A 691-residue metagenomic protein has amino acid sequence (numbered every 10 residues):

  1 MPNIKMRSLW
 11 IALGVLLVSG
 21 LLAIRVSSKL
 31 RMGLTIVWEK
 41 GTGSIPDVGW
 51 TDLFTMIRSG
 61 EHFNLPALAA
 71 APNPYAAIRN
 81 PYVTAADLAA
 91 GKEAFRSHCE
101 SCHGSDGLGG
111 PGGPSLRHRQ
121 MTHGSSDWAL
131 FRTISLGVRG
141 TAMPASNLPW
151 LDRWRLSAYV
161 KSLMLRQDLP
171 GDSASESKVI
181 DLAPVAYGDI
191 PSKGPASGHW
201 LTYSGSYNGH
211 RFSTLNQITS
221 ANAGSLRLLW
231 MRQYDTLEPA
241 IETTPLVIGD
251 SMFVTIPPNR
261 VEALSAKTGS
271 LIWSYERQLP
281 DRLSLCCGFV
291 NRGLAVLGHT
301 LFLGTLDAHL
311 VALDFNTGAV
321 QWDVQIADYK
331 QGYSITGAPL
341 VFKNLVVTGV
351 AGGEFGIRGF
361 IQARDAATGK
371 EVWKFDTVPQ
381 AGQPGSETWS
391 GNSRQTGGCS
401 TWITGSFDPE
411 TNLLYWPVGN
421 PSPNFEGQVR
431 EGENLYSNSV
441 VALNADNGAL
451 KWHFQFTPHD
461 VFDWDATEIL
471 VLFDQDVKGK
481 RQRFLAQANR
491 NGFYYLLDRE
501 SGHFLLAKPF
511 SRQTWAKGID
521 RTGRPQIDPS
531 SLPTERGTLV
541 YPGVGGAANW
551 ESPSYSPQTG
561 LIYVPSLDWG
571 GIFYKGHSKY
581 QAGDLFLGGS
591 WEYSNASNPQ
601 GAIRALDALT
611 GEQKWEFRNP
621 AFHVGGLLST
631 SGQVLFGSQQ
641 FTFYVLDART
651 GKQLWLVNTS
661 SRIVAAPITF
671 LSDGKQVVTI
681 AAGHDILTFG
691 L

Functional and structural regions predicted by a protein language model:
G60-A70, V179-L228, T377-P384, R524-P529 (+2 more regions): Blade/loop signatures of beta-propeller domains
N64-A94, P170-D189: Electrostatic cytochrome c docking/interface patches
P81-E93, G104-L136, T141-A145: Gly/Gly-Pro-rich "capping" loops immediately C-terminal to redox-active cysteine motifs in periplasmic/lumenal
H103-L108, S135-L136, V160-S162, G205 (+1 more regions): Detector for the c-type heme attachment site
T133, A145-A174, G304, F315: C-terminal capping alpha-helices of c-type cytochrome domains
W200-S204, A240-R260, L285-H309, S334-R358 (+6 more regions): Repeat-blade elements of multi-bladed beta-propeller folds
R232-T244, S274-A295, D323-A338, F355 (+11 more regions): Extracytoplasmic beta-rich repeat domains
L313, G359-K370, E433-A449, L497-G502 (+1 more regions): Beta-propeller blade signature
